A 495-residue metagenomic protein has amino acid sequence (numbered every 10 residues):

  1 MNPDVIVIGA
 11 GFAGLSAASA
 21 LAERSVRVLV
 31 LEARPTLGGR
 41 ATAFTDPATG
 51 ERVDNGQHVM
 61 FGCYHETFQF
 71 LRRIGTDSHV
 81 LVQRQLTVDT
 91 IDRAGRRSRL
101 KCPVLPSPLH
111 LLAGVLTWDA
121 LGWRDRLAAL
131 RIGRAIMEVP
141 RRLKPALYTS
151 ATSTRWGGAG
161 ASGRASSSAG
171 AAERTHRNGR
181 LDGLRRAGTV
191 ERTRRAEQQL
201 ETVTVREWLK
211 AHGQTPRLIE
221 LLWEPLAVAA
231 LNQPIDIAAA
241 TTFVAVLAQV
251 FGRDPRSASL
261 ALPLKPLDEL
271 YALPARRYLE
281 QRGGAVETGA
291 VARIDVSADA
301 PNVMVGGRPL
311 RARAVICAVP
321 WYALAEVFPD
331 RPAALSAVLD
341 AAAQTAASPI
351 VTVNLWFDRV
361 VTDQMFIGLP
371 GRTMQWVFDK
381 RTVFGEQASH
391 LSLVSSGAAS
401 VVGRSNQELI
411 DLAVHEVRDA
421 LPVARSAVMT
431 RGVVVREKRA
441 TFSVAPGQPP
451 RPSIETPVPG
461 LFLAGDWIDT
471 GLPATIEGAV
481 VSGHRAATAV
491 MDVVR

Functional and structural regions predicted by a protein language model:
P3-V30: N-terminal Rossmann-like FAD-binding beta1-loop-alpha1 element of flavoenzymes
A22-P47: Glycine-rich FAD pyrophosphate-binding loop
A48-V82: Conserved FAD-binding subdomain of flavin-dependent enzymes
V59-C63, A196-E201, H212, D254-Y278 (+1 more regions): Short beta-strand to alpha-helix junction loop
F68, R72-R73, S78-A240, V244: Mobile amphipathic helical/loop "lid" adjacent to a hydrophobic cofactor/ligand pocket
L86, A290-L421, R451: Mid-domain catalytic core of redox enzymes that form a hydrophobic substrate pocket/lid adjacent to a catalytic redox
K101-P103, T362-D363, I367-R495: Conserved flavin/dinucleotide-binding core of flavoenzymes
V246-N302, L310-A314, A318: Helical element adjacent to the flavin cofactor pocket in flavoenzyme catalytic cores
